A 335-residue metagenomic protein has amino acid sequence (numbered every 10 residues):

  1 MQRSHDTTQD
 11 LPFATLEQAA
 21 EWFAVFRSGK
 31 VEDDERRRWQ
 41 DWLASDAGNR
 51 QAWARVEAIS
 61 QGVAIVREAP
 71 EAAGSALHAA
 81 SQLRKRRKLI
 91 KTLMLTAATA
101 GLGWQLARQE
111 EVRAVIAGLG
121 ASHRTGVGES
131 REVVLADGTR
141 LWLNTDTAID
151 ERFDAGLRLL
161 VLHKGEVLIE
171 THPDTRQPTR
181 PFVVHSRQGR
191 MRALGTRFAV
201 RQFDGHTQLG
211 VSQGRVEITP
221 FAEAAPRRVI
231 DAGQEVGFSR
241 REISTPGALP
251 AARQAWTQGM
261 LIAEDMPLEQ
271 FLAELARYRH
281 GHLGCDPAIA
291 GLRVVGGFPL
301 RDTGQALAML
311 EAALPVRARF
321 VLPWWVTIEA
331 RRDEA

Functional and structural regions predicted by a protein language model:
M1-R27: Short, charge-enriched, intrinsically disordered boundary segments that mark the beginning of a structured element
R3-T8, R67-R84, L93, A97: Intrinsically disordered, low-complexity linkers and terminal tails enriched in Pro/Gly and often acidic or mixed-charge
Q9, F13, L43, I262 (+1 more regions): Charge-dense, low-complexity intrinsically disordered segments
P12-T15, E32, F182: Generic alpha-helical segment signature
E17-S28, D33-S75: Short alpha-helical interface segments
H78-A335: A residue-level detector for the "anchor" residue at the start of short, highly conserved motifs
